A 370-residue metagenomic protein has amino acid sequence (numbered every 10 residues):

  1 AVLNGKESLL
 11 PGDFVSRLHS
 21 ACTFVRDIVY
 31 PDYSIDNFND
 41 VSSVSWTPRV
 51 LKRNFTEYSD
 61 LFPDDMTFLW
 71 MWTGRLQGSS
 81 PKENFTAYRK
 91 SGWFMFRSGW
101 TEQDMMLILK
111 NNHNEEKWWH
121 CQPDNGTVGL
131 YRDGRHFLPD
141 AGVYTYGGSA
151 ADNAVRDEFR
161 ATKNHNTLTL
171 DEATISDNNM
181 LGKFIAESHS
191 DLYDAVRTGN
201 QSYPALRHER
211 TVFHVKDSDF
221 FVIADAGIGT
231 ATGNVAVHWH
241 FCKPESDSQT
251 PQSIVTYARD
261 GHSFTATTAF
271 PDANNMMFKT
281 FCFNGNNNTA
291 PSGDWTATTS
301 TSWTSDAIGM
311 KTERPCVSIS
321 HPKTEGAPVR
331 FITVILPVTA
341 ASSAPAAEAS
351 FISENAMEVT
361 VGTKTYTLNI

Functional and structural regions predicted by a protein language model:
V2-F137, T324-R330, A347-I370: Carbohydrate-active enzyme catalytic cores, enriched for enzymes that act on polyanionic acidic polysaccharides
D13-R17, C22-R26, W100, M106 (+7 more regions): Broad hydrophobic/π-residue packing in well-ordered secondary structure
F14-S16, M71-L76, F85-R89, M106-L109 (+7 more regions): A short linear-motif detector with a strong N-terminal bias
P31, E102, E115, G134-H136 (+5 more regions): Short loop/turn segments at secondary-structure transitions that flank enzyme active sites
D40-V41, P48, S149-I370: CBM-like, beta-strand-rich accessory domains located in the C-terminal region of large, secreted polysaccharide-active
M106-A186: Catalytic core of carbohydrate-active enzymes
